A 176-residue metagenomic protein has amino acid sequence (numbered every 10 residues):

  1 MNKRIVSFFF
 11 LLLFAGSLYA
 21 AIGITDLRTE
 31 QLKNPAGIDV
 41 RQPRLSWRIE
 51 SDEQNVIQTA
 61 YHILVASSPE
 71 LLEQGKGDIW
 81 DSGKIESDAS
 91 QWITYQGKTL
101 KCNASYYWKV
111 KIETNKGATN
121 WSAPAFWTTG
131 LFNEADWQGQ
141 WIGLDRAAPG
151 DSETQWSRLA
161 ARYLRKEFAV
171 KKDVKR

Functional and structural regions predicted by a protein language model:
M1-R4: Positively charged n-region of N-terminal signal peptides that target proteins for export
S7-S17: Bacterial N-terminal signal peptides
A21-Q54, F126-E134: Pro/Thr/Ser/Gly-rich low-complexity, intrinsically disordered linker/stalk tracts
D26, A60, W92, W121-F126 (+1 more regions): Well-ordered beta-strand positions in beta-sheet-rich domains
I49, I112, F168-V170: Hydrophobic beta-strand positions in extracellular immunoglobulin-like domains
I49, V56-S105, N115-W121, A135-D145: Recognizes extended acidic, P/S/T-rich segments that occur within or adjacent to Ig-like beta-sandwich modules
D136-R176: Beta-strand-rich recognition domains
